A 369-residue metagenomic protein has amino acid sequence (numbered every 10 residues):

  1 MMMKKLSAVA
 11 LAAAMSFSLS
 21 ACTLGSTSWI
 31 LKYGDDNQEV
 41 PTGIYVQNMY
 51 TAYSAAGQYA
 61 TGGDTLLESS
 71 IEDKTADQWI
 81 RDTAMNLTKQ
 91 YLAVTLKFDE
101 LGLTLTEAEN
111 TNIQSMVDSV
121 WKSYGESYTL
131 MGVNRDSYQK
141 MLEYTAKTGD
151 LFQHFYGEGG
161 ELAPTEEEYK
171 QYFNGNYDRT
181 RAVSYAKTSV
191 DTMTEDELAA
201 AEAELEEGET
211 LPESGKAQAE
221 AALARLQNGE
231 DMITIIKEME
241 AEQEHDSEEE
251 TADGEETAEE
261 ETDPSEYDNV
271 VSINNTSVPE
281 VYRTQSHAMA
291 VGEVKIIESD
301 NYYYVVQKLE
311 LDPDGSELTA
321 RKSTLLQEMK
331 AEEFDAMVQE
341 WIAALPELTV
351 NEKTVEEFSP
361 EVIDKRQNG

Functional and structural regions predicted by a protein language model:
M1-A10: Positively charged n-region of N-terminal signal peptides that target proteins for export
A13-A14: Repetitive helical segments and hydrophobic/amphipathic motifs
S18-A21: C-terminal motif of bacterial Sec signal peptides marking the signal peptidase cleavage site
L24-S26, T129-L211, N275-G369: PPIase-associated folding chaperone regions across multiple families
L24-V133: N-terminal targeting/tethering segments
T42-Y53, D77, R81-N86, Q90-T95 (+13 more regions): Extracytoplasmic/secreted envelope proteins and their assembly/folding machinery, especially bacterial periplasmic
T61-S69, D191-T192, A200-A203, D246-T262 (+1 more regions): Disordered, low-complexity segments in secreted/periplasmic proteins that are enriched in proline
A217-E280, S316, A320: Peptidyl-prolyl cis-trans isomerase
